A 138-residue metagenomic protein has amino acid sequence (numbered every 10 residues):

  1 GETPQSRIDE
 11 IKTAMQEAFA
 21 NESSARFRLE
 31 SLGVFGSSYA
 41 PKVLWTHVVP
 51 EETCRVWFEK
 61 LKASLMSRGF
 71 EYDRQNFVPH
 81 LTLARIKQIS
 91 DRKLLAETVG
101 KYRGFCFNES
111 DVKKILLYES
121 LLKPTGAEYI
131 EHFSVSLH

Functional and structural regions predicted by a protein language model:
G1-H138: Histidine-dependent nucleotide/RNA phosphoesterase domain, centered on the 2H-phosphoesterase fold with its duplicated
